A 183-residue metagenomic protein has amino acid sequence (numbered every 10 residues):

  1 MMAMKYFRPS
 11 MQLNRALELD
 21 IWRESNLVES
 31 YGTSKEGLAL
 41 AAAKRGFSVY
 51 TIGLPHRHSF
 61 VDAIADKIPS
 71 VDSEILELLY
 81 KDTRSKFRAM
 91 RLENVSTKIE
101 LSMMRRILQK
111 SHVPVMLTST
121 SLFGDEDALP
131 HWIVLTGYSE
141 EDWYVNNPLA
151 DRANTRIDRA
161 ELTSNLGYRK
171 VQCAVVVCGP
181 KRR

Functional and structural regions predicted by a protein language model:
M1-I52, R106: Active-site nucleophile-adjacent alpha helix/oxyanion-hole segment immediately C-terminal to the catalytic cysteine
M2-S10, P69-E74, P130-H131: Short, functional N-terminal and low-complexity linear motifs
Y6, S10, V28-T33, M90-I99 (+1 more regions): Short, exposed beta-strand "edge-strand" segments with a Pro/Gly-rich flavor and a Y/T-containing core
A16-L17, I21, T83-F87, L108 (+2 more regions): Generic hydrophobic, helix-prone segments enriched in Leu/Val/Ile
L27, A65-D66, H131: Short amphipathic alpha-helical patches
E36-D127, E140: Predominantly the structural core of cysteine protease catalytic domains
L108-Q109, V113-V115, S119-R183: Noncatalytic regulatory segments and standalone regulatory/sensor domains
